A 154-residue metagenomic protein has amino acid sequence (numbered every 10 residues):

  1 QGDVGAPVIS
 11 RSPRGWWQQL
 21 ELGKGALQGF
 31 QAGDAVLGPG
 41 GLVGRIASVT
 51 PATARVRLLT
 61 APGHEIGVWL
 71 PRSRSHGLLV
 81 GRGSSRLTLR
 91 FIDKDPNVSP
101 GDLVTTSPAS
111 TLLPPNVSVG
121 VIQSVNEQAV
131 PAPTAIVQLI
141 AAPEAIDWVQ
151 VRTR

Functional and structural regions predicted by a protein language model:
Q1-R154: A secondary-structure micro-motif
